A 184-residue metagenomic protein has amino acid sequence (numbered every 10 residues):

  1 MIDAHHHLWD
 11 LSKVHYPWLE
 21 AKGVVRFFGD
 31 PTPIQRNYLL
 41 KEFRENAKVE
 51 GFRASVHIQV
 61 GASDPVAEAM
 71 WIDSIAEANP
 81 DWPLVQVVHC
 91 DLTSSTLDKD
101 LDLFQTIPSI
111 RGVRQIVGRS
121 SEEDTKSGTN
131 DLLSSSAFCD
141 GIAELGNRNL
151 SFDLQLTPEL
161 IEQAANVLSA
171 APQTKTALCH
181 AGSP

Functional and structural regions predicted by a protein language model:
M1-D3, R53-V56, P83-V87, I110-R114 (+2 more regions): Structural preference for beta-strand elements that scaffold enzyme active sites
M1-D73: An N-terminally biased module of ancient metal coordination in phosphate/nucleic-acid-related enzymes
S12-L19, D98-D100, T125-K126: Short aromatic-enriched loop/helix-cap "lid" or pocket-rim segments at secondary-structure transitions that line
I34, G61-A67, C90-D98, Q155-E162 (+1 more regions): Acidic-and-aromatic substrate-binding clefts and catalytic sites of carbohydrate-active enzymes
F43-G51, M70-W82, K99-R111, S135-S136 (+2 more regions): Acidic (Asp/Glu)-rich catalytic clusters
V60-G61, Q115-L133: Glycine-rich phosphate-binding "P-loop"
P83-T93, L97, R114-S120: A short, structured active-site edge motif that brings together acidic residues
T129-P184: Catalytic pocket-lining loop regions of alpha/beta-barrel enzymes, especially the amidohydrolase/enolase/GH5 lineages
